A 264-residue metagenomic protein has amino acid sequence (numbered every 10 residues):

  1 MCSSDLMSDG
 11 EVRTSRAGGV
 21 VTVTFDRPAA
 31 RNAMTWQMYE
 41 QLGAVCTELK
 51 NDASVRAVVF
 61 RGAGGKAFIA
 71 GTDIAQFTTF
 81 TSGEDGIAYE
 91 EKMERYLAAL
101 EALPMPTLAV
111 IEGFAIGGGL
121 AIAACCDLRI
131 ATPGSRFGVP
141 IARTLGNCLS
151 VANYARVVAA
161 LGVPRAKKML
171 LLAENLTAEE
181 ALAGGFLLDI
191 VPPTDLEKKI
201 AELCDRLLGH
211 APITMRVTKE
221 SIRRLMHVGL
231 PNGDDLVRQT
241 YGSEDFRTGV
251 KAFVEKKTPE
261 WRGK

Functional and structural regions predicted by a protein language model:
S4-G10, K251-K264: Terminal low-complexity tails and localization/encapsulation signals of metabolic enzymes
S4-R61, A98: Conserved CoA-thioester-binding segment of acyl-CoA-metabolizing enzymes
E48, I130-S135, L187-N232, R238 (+1 more regions): C-terminal long alpha-helix characteristic of the crotonase
G62-A99, R143-G146, V228-G229: Glycine- (often His-adjacent) and acidic-residue-rich active-site loop that binds/positions the CoA thioester
Y96, L100, V110, I116-M169 (+3 more regions): CoA-thioester-processing core
L128, K168, L172-E174, E180 (+3 more regions): Well-ordered beta-strand positions
